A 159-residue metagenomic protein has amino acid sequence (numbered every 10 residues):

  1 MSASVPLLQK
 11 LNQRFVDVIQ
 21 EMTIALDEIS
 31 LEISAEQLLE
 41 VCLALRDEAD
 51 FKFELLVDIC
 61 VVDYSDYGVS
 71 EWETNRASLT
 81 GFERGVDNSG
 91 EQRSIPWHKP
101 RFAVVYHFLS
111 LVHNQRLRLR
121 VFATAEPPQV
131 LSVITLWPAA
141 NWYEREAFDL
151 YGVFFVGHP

Functional and structural regions predicted by a protein language model:
M1-P159: Terminal low-complexity/charged segments
